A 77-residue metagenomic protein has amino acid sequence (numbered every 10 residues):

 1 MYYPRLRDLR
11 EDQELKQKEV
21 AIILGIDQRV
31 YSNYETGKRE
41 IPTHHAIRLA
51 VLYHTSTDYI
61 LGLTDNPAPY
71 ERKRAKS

Functional and structural regions predicted by a protein language model:
Y2, L6, S56-T57: Hydrophobic side chains within well-formed alpha-helices
P4-I23, R74-K76: Short basic helix-loop element that most often maps to the first helix and adjoining turn of HTH DNA-binding modules
L6, V20-A21, Y31-Y34, I60: Conserved hydrophobic/aromatic packing and binding residues within compact polymer-binding modules
Q17, Q28, A46: Helix-turn-helix DNA-binding elements, focusing on the entry/boundary residues of the two helices that contact DNA
G25, H44-Y59: DNA major-groove recognition helix of helix-turn-helix/homeodomain DNA-binding modules
G25-E40: Recognition helix of helix-turn-helix/homeodomain-like DNA-binding domains that insert into the DNA major groove
L61-S77: Short, charged recognition helix plus adjacent turn of helix-turn-helix-like nucleic-acid-binding domains
